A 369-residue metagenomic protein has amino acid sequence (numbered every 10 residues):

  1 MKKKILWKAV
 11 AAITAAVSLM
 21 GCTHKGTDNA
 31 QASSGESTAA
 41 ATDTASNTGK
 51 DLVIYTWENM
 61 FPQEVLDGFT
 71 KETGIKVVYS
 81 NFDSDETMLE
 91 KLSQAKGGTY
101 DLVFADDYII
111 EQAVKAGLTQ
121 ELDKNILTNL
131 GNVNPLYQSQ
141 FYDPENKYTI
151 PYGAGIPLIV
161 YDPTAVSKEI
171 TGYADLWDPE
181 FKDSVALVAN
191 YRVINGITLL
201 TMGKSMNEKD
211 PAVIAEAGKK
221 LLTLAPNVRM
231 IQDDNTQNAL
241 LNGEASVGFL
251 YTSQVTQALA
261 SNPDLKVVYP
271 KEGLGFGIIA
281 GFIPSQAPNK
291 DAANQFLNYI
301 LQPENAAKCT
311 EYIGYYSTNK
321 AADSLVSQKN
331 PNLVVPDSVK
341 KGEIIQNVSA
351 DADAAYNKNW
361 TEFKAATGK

Functional and structural regions predicted by a protein language model:
S18-G21: C-terminal motif of bacterial Sec signal peptides marking the signal peptidase cleavage site
T23-G26: Bacterial signal peptide processing site
A40-Q112, N238: Early extracytoplasmic/lumenal segment of secretory-pathway proteins
T56-E58, P62, D83, T99-N227 (+1 more regions): Extracytoplasmic ligand-binding site segments that recognize negatively charged/polar headgroups
I110-Q112, V247-D264: A ligand-binding cleft/hinge motif common to bilobed small-molecule-binding domains
A215-T223, S261-S285: Periplasmic-binding protein-like
I279, P284-E343: Mature extracytoplasmic/periplasmic domains
D337-S338, G342-K369: Conserved C-terminal helix/tail region of periplasmic/extracytoplasmic solute-binding proteins
